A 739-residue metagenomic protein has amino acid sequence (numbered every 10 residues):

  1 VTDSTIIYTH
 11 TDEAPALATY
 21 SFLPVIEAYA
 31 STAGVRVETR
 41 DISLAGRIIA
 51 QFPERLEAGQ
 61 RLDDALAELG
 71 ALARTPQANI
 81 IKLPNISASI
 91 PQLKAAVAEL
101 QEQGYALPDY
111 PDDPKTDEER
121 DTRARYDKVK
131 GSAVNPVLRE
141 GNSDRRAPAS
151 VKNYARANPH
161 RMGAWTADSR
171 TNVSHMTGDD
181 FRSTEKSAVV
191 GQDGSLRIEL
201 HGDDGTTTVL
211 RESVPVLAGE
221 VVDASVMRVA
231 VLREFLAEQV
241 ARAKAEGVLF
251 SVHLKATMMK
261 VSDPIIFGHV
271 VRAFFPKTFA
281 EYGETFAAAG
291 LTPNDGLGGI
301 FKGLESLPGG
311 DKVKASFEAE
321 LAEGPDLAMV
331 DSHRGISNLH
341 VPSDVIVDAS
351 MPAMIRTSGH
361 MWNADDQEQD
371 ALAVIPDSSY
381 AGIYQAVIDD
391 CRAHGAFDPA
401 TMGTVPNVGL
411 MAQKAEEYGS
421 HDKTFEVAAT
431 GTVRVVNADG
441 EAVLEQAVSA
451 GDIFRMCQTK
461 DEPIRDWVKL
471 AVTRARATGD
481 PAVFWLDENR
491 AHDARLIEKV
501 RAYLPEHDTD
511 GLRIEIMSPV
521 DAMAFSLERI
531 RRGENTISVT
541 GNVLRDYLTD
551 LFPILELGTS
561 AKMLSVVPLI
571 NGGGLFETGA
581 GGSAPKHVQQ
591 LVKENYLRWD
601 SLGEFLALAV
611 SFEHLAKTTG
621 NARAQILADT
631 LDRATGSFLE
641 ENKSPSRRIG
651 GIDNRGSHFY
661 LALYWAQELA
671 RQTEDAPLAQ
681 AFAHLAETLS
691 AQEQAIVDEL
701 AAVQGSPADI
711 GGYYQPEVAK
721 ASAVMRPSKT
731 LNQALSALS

Functional and structural regions predicted by a protein language model:
T2-G268, K277-K499, Y503, H507-F525 (+5 more regions): Extended, well-ordered protein cores
Q625, A676-Q680: Short, solvent-exposed positions on alpha-helices
E641, R648-G656, H684, P707-I710 (+2 more regions): Terminal, compositionally biased segments used for targeting/anchoring and flexible tails
A670-T673: Ligand-binding pocket scaffold of soluble enzyme catalytic domains
A679-E687: Short, charged, amphipathic alpha-helical segments
V697-Y714: A glycine-biased, small/acidic residue-tolerant capping/turn segment at secondary-structure junctions
P716-S739: C-terminal accessory extensions/subdomains outside the catalytic/core fold
